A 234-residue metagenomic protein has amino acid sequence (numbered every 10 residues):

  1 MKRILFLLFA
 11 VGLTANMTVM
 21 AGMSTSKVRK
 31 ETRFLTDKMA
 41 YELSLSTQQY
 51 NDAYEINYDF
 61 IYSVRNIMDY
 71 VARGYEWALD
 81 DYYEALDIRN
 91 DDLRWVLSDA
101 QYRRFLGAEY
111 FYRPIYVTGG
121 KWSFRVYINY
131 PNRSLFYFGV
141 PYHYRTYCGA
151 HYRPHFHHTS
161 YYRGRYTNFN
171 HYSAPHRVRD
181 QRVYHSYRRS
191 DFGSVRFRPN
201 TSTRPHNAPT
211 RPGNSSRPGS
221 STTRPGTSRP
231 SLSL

Functional and structural regions predicted by a protein language model:
I4-T14: Sec-dependent N-terminal signal peptides
L8-F9, H151, T159, F169 (+4 more regions): A periodicity- and composition-biased signal for non-globular, repetitive helical segments
M20-G22: Boundary of Sec targeting at the N-terminus
T25-R33, D37, Q48-P205: Low-complexity segments
M39-S44: Short amphipathic alpha-helical boundary/capping segments
R188-L234: Extracytoplasmic low-complexity, disordered linker/stalk tracts in cell-surface/secreted proteins
